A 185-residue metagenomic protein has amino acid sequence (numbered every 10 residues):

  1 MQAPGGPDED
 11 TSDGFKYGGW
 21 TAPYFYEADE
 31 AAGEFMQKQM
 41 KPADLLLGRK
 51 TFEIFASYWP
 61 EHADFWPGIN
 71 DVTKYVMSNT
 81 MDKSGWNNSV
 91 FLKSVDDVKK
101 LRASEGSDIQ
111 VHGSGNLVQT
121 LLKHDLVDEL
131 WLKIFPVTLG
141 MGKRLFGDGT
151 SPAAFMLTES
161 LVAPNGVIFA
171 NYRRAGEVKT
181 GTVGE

Functional and structural regions predicted by a protein language model:
M1-L126, P136-E185: Portal/gating segments that form or line small-molecule/metal binding sites
E129: Short, conserved catalytic or interaction motifs in soluble domains
